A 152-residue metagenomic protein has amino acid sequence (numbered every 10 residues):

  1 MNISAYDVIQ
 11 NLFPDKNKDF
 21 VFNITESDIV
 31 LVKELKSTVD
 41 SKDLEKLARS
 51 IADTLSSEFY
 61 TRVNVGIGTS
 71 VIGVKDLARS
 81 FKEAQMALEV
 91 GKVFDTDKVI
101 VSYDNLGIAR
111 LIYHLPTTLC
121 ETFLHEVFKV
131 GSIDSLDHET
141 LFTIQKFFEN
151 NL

Functional and structural regions predicted by a protein language model:
M1-L152: Cytosolic nucleotide-utilizing catalytic cores of signal-transduction proteins
